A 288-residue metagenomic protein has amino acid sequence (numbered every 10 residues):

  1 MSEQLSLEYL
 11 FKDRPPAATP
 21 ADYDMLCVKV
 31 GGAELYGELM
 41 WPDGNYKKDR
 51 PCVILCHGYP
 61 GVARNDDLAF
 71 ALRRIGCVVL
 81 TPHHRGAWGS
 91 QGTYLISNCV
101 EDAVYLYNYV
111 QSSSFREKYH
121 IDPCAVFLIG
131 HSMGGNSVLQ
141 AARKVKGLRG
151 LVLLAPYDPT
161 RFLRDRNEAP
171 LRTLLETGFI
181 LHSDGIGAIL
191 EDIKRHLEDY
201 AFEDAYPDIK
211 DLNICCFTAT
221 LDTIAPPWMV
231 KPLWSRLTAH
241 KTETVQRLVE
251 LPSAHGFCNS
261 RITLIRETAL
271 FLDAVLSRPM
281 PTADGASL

Functional and structural regions predicted by a protein language model:
S2-Y46: N-terminal cap/lid segment of alpha/beta-hydrolase-fold proteins
G58-A71, W228: The serine-hydrolase catalytic nucleophile loop
A69-Q91: Conserved alpha/beta-hydrolase
Y94-H120: Alpha/beta-hydrolase active-site loop
Q140-I189: Hydrolase active-site cap/lid region
I209, C216-T218, D222: Short beta-strand/loop motif that positions the catalytic acidic residue of the alpha/beta-hydrolase fold
T223-M229: Conserved alpha/beta-hydrolase "acid-adjacent" motif
K231-W234, T238-L288: C-terminal catalytic histidine-bearing segment of alpha/beta-hydrolase fold enzymes
